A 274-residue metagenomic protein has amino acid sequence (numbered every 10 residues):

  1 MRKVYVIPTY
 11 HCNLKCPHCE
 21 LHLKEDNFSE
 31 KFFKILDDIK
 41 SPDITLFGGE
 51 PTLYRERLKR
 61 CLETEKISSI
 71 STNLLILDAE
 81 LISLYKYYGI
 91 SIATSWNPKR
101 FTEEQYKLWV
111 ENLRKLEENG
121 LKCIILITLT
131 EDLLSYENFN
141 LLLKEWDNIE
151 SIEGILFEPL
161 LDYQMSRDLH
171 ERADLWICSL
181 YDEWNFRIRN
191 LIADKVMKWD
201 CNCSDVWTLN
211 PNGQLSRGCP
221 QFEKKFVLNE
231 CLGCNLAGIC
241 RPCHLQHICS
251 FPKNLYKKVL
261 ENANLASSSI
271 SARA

Functional and structural regions predicted by a protein language model:
M1-K31, P242-C249: Canonical Radical SAM [4Fe-4S] cluster-binding loop centered on the CxxxCxxC motif and its immediate flanking residues
Y5, T9-C12, D194, K224-V227 (+1 more regions): Residue-level signal for mature regions of secreted extracellular proteins and peptides
P8-K15, E50, S204, C234-C240: Cysteine-centered iron-sulfur cluster-binding motifs in ferredoxin-type domains/subunits of redox enzymes
K15, G48, N210-N212: Residue-level recognition of short loop/turn positions
H18, H22-E25, W146, L175-I177 (+5 more regions): Secreted/processed peptides and extracellular or luminal domains of membrane proteins
F32-F47, Y54-E158: Radical SAM/AdoMet-radical enzyme domain recognition
S151-G154, E158-F222: A C-terminal junction/extension of Radical SAM enzymes
Q214-A274: Flexible mid-to-C-terminal extensions adjoining Fe-S/redox cofactors in radical SAM and related proteins
